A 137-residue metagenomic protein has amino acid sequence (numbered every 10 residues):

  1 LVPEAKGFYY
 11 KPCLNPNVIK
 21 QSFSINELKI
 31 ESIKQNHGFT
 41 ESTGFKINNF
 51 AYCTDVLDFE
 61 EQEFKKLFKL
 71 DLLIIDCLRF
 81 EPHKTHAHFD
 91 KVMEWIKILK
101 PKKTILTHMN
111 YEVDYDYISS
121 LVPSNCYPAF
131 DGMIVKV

Functional and structural regions predicted by a protein language model:
L1-C53, S119-V137: Binuclear metal-dependent hydrolase catalytic cores
N36-S42, N48-D76: Active-site-proximal loop/helix segments of hydrolase catalytic cores
E60-L72, C77-V137: Binuclear metal-ion centers of metallo-dependent hydrolases, dominated by the metallo-beta-lactamase
